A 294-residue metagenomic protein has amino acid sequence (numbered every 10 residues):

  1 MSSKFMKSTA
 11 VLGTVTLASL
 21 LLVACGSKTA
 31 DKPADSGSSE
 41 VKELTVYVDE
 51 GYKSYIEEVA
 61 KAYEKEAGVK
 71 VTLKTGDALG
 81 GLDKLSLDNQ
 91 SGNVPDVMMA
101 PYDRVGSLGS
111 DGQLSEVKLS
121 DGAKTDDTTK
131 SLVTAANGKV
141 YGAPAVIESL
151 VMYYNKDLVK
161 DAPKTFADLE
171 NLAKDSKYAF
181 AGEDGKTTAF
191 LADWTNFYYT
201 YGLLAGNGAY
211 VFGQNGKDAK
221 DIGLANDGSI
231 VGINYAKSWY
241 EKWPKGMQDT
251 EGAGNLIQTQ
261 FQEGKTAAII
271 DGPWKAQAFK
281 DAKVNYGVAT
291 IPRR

Functional and structural regions predicted by a protein language model:
S2-T14, A18-S19, G26-R104, P273 (+1 more regions): Conserved N-terminal structural module of periplasmic/extracytoplasmic solute-binding proteins
K61, K65-E66, K70, G138 (+3 more regions): Extracytoplasmic/periplasmic substrate-recognition and gating elements
T75-K84, D103, M247-Q262: Short helix-initiation/N-cap motifs at beta->coil->alpha
L82-V94, D111, K174-Y178, N255-I269: Short helices/loops that flank or line small-molecule/ion binding pockets
P101-L150, D161, F166-E170, A181: Hinge/lid segment of periplasmic solute-binding proteins
D103-L108, P273-N285: A ligand-binding cleft/hinge motif common to bilobed small-molecule-binding domains
Y141-A145, L150, E170-I222, T266: Extracytoplasmic/periplasmic solute-binding protein
D218-T250: Glycine-centered hinge/linker elements that transmit conformational signals in sensory and ligand-binding systems
